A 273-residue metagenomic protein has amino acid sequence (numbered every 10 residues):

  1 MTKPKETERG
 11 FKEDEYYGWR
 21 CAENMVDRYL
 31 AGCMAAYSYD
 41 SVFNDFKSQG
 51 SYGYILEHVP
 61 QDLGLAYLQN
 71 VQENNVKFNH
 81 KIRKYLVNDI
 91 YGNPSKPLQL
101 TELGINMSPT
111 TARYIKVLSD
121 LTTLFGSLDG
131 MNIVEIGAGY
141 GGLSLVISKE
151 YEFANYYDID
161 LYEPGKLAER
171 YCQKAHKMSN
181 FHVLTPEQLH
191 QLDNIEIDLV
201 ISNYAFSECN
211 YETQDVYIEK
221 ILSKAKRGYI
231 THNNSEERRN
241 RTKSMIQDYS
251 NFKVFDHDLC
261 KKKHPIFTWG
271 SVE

Functional and structural regions predicted by a protein language model:
R28-L128: Conserved Class I S-adenosyl-L-methionine-dependent methyltransferase catalytic core
D129-G139: Conserved class I S-adenosyl-L-methionine
G141-L145: Glycine-rich SAM-binding Motif I of class I
N155-L161: Conserved SAM-binding motif I beta-strand of class I
R170-D193: S-adenosyl-L-methionine
V200-E212: A short SAM/SAH-binding and catalytic strip from SAM-dependent methyltransferases
C209-I221: A short, conserved alpha-helix within the catalytic core of class I
A225-E236: Conserved beta-strand signature within the Rossmann-like core of class I S-adenosyl-L-methionine
